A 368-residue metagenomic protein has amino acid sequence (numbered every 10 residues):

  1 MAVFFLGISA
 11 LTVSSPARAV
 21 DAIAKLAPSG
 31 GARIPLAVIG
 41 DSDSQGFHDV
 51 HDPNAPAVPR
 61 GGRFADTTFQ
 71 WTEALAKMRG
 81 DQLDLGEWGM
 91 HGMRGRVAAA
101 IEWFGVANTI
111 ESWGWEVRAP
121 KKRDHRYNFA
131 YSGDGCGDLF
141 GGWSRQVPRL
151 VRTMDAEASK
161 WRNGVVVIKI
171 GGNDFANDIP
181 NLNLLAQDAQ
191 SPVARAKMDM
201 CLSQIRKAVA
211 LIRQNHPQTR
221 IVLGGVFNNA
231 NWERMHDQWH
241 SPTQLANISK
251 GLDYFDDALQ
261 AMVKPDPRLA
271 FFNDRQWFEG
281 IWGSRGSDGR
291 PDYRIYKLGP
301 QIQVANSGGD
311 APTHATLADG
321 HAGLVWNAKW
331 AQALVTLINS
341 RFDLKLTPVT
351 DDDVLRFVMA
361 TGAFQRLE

Functional and structural regions predicted by a protein language model:
A2-A10: Bacterial N-terminal signal peptides
I34-D52, D134-C136: Catalytic nucleophile-elbow at a beta strand-turn-alpha helix junction centered on a G-D-S/GDSL motif, marking
I39-S42, M90-H91, F129-D134, I168-N173 (+3 more regions): Active-site-proximal beta-strand/loop segments in catalytic clefts of secreted hydrolases
V58-S203, T347-R366: Conserved SGNH/GDSL esterase-like catalytic core that processes O-acyl groups on lipids and polysaccharides
L75-R79, Q204-V222, G251-N273: A structural motif corresponding to the C-terminal end of an alpha-helix and its immediate exit/capping segment
N177-R195, N229-D253: Serine-dependent acyl-ester chemistry module
E233-Y254, Q260-A328, T336, S340 (+1 more regions): Mobile gating loops/cap/lid regions near enzyme active sites that modulate substrate access
